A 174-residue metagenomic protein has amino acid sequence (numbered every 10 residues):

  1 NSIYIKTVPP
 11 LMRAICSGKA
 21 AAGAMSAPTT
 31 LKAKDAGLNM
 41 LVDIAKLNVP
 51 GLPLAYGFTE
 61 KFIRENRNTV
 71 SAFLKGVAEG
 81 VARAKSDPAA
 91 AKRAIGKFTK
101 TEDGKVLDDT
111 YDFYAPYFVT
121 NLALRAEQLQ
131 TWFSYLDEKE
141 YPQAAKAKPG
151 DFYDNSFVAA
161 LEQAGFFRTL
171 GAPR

Functional and structural regions predicted by a protein language model:
N1-T7: Short beta-strand-to-loop elements that line the ligand-binding cleft of bilobed periplasmic-binding protein-like
S2, A20-A21, A123: Residue-level marker of alpha-helix boundaries and capping positions
T7, A45-K46, D151, F157: Residues that form or immediately flank small-molecule/cofactor binding pockets and catalytic motifs
P9-K100: Pocket-lining segment of extracytoplasmic ligand-binding domains
K32-A33, V49-L52, F113-A115, Y153-S156: Short secondary-structure boundary/hinge segments and terminal tails
R64-A145: Secondary-structure end/capping motifs
D137-R174: Conserved C-terminal helix/tail region of periplasmic/extracytoplasmic solute-binding proteins
